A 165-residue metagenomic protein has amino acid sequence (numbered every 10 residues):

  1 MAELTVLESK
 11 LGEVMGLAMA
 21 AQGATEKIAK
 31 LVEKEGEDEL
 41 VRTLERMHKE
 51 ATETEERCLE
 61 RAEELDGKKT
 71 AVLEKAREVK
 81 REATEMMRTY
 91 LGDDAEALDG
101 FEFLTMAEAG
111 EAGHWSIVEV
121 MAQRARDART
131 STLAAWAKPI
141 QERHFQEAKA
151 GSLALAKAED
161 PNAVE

Functional and structural regions predicted by a protein language model:
M1-E165: Amphipathic alpha-helical hairpins
